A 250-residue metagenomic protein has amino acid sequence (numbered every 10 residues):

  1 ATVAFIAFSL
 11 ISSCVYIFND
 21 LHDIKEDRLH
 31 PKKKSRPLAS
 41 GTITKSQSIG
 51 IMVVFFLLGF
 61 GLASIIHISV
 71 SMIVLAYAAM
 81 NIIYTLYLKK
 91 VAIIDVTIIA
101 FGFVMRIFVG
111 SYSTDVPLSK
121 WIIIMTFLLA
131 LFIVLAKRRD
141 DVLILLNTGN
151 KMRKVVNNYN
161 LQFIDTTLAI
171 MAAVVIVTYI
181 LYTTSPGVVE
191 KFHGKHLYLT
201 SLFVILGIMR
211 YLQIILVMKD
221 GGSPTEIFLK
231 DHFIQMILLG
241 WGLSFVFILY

Functional and structural regions predicted by a protein language model:
A1, I68-V74, A92-I94, P117-I123 (+1 more regions): Short, aromatic-rich membrane-interface segments at the entry and exit of alpha-helical transmembrane domains
A1-H22, S69-Y84: Membrane-embedded alpha-helical segments that form the functional core of polytopic membrane enzymes, especially those
T2, G50, V54, A76-A79 (+1 more regions): Hydrophobic residues within alpha-helical transmembrane segments of multi-pass solute transporters/permease subunits
F8, F56-L57, A78-N81, I99 (+1 more regions): Residue-level recognition of pore/gate-forming positions within transmembrane alpha-helices of multi-pass
F8-A39, I94, A136-L143, R210: Acidic (Asp/Glu-rich) catalytic motifs at the cytosolic membrane interface
V15-F18, P31, A76-A79, F132 (+2 more regions): Alpha-helical transmembrane segments of polytopic integral membrane proteins, especially the permease/helical cores
I24, L29-V74, K120-L131, T166-I176 (+1 more regions): Multi-pass membrane catalytic core of lipid/isoprenoid biosynthesis enzymes
L86, V104-Y250: C-terminal membrane-associated helical module and adjoining short loops/tails
